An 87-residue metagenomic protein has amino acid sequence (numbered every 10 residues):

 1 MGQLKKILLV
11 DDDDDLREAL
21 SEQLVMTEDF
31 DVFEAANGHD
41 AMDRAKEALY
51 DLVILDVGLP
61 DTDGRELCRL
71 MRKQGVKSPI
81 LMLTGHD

Functional and structural regions predicted by a protein language model:
M1-K6: Non-catalytic signal-transmission and effector/linker regions of two-component phosphorelay proteins
D11, L59: Conserved acidic carboxylate
D14-F33: Two-component/phosphorelay signaling modules centered on CheY-like receiver
E34-L52: Acidic, metal-coordinating helix/loop segments flanking the phosphotransfer/catalytic sites of two-component signaling
N37, D63-E66: Acidic catalytic/metal-coordinating carboxylates
D43, R65-V76: Short amphipathic alpha-helix used as the core "switch/output" element in two-component signaling
D56, T84: Active-site residues of response regulator receiver
Q74, H86-D87: Short, conserved "switch-loop" micro-motifs in signal-transduction and mechanochemical regulators
